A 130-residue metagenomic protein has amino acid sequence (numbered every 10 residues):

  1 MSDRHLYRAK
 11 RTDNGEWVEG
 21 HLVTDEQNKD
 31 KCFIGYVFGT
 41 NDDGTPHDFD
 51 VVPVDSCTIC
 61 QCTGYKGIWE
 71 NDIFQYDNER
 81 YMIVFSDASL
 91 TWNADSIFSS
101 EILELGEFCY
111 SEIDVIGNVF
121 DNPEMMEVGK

Functional and structural regions predicted by a protein language model:
M1-K130: Secondary-structure transition motif
